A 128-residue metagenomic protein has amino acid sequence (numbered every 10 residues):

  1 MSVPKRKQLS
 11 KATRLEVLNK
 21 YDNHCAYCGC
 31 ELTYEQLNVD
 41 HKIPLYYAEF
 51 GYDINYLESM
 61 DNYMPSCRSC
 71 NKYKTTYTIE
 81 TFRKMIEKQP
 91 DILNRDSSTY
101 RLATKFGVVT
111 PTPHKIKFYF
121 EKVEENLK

Functional and structural regions predicted by a protein language model:
M1-K11, C30-L32, Y56-M64, K72-K128: Extended charged
S10-N38, C67: Short cysteine-rich loop/turn motifs with clustered Cys
L32, K42-L45, C70: Hydrophobic pocket-lining residues within nucleotide cofactor-binding pockets
Q36, Y46-A48, K74: Activation segment
L37, P44, I86: Short Asp/Glu-rich motifs
I43-N62: Short linker/helix segments within small regulatory modules
